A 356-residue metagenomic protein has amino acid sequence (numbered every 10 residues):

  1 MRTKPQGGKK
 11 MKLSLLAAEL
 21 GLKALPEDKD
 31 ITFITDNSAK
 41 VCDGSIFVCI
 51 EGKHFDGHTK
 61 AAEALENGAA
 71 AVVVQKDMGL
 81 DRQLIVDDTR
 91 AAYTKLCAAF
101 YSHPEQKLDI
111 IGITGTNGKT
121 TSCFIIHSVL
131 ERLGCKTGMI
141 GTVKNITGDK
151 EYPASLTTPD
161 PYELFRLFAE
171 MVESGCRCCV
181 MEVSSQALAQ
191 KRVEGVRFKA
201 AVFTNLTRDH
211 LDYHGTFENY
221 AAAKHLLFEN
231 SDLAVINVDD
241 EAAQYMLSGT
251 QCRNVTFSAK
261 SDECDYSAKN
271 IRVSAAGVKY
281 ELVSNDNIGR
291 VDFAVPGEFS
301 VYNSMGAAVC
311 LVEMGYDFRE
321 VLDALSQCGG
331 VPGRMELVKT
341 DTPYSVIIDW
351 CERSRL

Functional and structural regions predicted by a protein language model:
R2-K95, A99, L233, R272 (+2 more regions): N-terminal leader/targeting and accessory segments in enzymes
A17-A18, Y93-V238, A242-R253, S284 (+2 more regions): Phosphate-binding loop of NTP-binding sites
L22, L80-T89, Y152-S155, Q251-T256 (+1 more regions): Active-site regions of enzymes building and remodeling cell-envelope glycoconjugates
I46-V48, V73, V180, V202 (+1 more regions): Structural motif
G52, R208, G330: Short, conserved catalytic or interaction motifs in soluble domains
A69-G79, G141-K144, V238-A242, A259-K260: Short, polar loop motifs at secondary-structure junctions
D88-A91, N205-D209, A259-D262: Short, acidic/turn-prone active-site loops that include or flank metal/cofactor- and phosphate-binding residues
H214-A221, S248-R355: Adenine nucleotide phosphate-binding catalytic loops in nucleotide-utilizing enzymes
